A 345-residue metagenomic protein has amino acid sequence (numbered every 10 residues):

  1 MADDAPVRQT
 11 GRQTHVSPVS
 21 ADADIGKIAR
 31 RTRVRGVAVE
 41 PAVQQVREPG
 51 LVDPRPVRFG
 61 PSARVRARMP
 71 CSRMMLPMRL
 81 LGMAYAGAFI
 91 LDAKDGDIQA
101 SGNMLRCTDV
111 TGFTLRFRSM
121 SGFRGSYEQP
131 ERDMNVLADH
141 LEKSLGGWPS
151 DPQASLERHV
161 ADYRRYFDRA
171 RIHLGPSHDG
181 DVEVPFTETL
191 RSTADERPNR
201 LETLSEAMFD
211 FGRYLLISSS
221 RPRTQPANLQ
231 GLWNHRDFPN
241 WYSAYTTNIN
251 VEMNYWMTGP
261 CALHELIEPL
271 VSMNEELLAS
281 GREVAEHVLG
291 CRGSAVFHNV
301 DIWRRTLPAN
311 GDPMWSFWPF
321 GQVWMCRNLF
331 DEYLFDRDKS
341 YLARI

Functional and structural regions predicted by a protein language model:
A2, S20, A42, R47 (+2 more regions): Acidic/polar, glycine-enriched structural segments that form the non-catalytic walls/loops of the carbohydrate-binding
A2-P6, T10, T14-A23, A29-T32 (+2 more regions): Short linear motifs in low-complexity or flexible loops
S220-N250, W256-R327, D331-Y333, S340-R344: Helix-terminus loop motifs that line ligand-binding clefts
